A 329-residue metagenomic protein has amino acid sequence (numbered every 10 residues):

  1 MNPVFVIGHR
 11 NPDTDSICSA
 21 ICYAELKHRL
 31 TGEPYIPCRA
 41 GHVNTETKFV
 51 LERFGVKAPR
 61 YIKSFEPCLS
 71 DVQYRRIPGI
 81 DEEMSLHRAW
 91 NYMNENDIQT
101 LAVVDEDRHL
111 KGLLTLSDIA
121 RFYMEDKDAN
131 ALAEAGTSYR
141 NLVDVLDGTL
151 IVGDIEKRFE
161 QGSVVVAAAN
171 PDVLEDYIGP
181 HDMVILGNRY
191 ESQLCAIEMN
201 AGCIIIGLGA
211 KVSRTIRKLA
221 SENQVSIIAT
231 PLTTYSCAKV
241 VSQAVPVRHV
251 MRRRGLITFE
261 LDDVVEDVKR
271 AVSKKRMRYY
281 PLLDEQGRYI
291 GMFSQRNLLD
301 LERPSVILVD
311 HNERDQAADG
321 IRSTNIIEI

Functional and structural regions predicted by a protein language model:
M1-T100, D105-K111, D118-R121, V245-I329: Replace "Mg2+/Mn2+-dependent" with "divalent metal-dependent
I17-A20, V43-T47, Y123-N130, L146-T149 (+1 more regions): Short N-terminal helix-initiation segments at or just after the protein's N-terminus
E46, E66-P67, V166-V250: Feature captures the catalytic cores and cofactor-binding loops of soluble hydro-lyases/lyases that act on carboxylate
R60-D71, E134-R140, T234-S236: Short linear loop/turn motifs
H109-M183, R254-L261, S273-R276: Non-catalytic interface/targeting segments
D128-A131, A201-Q224, P304-D310, T324-I329: A signal for specific C-terminal beta-sheet/loop modules enriched in small/flexible residues with GP/PG/PP motifs
V152-F159, I228-V247, R253-V265: A broadly tuned preference for mixed-charge, low-complexity surface segments
